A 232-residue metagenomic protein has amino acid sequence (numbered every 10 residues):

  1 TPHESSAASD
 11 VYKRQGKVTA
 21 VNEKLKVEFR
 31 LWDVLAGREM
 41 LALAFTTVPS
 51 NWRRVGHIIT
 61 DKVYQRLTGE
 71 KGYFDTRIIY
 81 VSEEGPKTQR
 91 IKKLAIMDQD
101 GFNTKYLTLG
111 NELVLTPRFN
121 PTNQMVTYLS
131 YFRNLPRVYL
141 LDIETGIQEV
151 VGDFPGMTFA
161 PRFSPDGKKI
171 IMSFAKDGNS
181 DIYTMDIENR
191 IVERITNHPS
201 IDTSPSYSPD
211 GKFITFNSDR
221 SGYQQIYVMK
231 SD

Functional and structural regions predicted by a protein language model:
T1-A8, Y12: Single conserved hydrophobic/aromatic residue that forms the stacking wall/gate of nucleotide- or nucleobase-binding
L35, D98-F102, D142-G146, D186-R190 (+1 more regions): Short loop/turn segments that connect beta-strands within beta-propeller blades
L35-Y106: C-terminal/domain-edge helix-coil "capping" segments
K71, E83-K93, L109-E112, L129-V138 (+4 more regions): A flexible loop/linker signature enriched in serine peptidases of the S9 family
G72-F74, P121-T122, P165-D166, P209-D210: Residue-level detector of Asp-centered blade-edge/turn motifs that repeat once per structural unit in beta-propeller
I78, V126-T127, G167-I171, G211-T215: Hydrophobic beta-strand positions that form the internal "hydrophobic ladder" of WD40/Gbeta-like beta-propeller blades
N103-T108, I147-G152, I191-T196: A short beta-strand motif characteristic of beta-propeller blades
